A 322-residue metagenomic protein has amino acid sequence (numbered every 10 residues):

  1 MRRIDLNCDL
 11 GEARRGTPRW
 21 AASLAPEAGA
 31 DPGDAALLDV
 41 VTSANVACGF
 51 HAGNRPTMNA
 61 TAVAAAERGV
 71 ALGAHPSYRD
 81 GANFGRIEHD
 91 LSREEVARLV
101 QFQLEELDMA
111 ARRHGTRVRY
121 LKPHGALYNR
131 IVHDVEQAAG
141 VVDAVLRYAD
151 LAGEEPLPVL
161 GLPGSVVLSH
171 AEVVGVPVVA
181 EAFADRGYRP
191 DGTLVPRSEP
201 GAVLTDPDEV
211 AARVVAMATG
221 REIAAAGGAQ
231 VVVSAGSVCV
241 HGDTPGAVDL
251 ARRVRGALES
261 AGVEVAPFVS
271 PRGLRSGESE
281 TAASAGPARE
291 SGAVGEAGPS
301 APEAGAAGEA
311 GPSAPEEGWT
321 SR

Functional and structural regions predicted by a protein language model:
M1-R68, M109-A110, I223: N-terminal glycine-/serine-/threonine-rich phosphate-binding loop
D9, H75, L121, V240: Conserved, mostly hydrophobic/aromatic
W20-A30, A44-H51, A82-A97, V132 (+2 more regions): Glycine-rich tight-turn/loop motif centered on a GG-T
D31, A52-A64, V132-A139, P163-E172: Active-site-adjacent beta->alpha loops and helix N-cap segments on the catalytic face of soluble alpha/beta enzymes
G81-H114, Y120: Glycine/small-residue-rich loop that forms an oxyanion/phosphate-binding "nest" at active or ligand-binding sites
G164-E222: Active-site rim beta-loop-alpha module in soluble metabolic enzymes
A251-E278, A283, G318-R322: C-terminal domain-boundary segment and adjacent tail
P287-A314: Long, intrinsically disordered low-complexity tandem-repeat segments
